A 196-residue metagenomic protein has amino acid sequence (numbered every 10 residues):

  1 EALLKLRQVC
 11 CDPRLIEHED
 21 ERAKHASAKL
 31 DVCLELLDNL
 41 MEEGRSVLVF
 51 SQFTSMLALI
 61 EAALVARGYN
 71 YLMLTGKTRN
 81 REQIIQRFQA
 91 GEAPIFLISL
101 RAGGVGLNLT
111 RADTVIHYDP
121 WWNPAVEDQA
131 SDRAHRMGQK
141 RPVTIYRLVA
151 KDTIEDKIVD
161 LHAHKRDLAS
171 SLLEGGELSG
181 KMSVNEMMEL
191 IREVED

Functional and structural regions predicted by a protein language model:
E1-L107, L178, V184-D196: Conserved Helicase C-terminal RecA-like lobe
G76, I84, I98-M182: SF2 helicase/translocase ATPase core recognition
